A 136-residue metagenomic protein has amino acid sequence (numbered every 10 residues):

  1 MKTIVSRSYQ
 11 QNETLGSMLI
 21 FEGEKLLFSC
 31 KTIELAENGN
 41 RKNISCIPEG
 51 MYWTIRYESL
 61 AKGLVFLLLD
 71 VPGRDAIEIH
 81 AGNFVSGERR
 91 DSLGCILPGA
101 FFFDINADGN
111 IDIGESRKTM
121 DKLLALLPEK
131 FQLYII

Functional and structural regions predicted by a protein language model:
M1-F131, I136: Cell wall/extracellular polymer interaction/catalysis modules
